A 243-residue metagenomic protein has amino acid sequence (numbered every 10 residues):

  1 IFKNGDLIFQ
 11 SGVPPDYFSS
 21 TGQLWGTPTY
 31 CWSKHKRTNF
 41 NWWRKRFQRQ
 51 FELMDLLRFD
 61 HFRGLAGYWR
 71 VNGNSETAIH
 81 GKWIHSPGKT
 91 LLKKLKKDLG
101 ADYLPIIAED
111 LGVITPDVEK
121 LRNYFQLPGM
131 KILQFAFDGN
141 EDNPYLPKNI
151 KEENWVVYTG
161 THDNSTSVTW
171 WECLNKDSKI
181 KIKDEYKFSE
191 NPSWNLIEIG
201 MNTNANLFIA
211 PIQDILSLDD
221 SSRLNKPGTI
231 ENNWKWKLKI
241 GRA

Functional and structural regions predicted by a protein language model:
I1-I209, Q213-I215, D219, G228-I240: Alpha-amylase-like alpha-glycosidases and glucanotransferases acting on alpha-linked glucans and related
R223-L224: Glycine/aspartate-rich loop-and-adjacent alpha/beta segment that forms the canonical ThDP
A243: Conserved small/polar residues in nucleotide/adenosyl-binding loops
